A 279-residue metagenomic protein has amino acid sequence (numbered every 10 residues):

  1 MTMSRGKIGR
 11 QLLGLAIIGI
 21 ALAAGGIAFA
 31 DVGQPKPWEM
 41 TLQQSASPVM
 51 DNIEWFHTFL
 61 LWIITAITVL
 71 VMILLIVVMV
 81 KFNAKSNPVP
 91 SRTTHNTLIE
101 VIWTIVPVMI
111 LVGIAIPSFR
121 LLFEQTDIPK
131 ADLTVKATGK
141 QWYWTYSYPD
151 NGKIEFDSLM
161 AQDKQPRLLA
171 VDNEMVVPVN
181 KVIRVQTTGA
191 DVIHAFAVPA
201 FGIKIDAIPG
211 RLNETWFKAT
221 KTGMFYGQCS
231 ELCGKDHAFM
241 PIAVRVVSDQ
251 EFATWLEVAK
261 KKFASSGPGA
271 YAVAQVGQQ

Functional and structural regions predicted by a protein language model:
M1-D31: N-terminal secretory/membrane targeting signals
R5-Q11, V49-L70, I105: Membrane-entry segments of alpha-helical transmembrane domains in multi-pass membrane proteins
I8-Q11, L15, G19, W62 (+2 more regions): Short secondary-structure boundary segments
D31-F59, M79-Q279: Non-transmembrane, membrane-proximal soluble domains of secreted or membrane proteins
T68-K81: Alpha-helical transmembrane segments
